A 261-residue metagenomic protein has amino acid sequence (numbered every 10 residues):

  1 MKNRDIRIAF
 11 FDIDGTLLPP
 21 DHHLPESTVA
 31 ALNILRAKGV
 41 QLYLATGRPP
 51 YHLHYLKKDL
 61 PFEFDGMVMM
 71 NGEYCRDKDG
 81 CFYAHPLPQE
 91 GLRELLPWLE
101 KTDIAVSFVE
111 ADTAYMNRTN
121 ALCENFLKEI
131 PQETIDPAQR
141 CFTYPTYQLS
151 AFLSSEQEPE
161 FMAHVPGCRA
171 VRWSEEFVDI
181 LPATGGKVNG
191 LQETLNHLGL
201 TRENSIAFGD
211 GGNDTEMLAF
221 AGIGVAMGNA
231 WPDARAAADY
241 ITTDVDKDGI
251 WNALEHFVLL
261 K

Functional and structural regions predicted by a protein language model:
D5-D21: Asp-based phosphoryl-transfer active-site loop
G15, R48, D210-G211: Active-site metal-binding loops of divalent metal-dependent hydrolases
H23-L122: Active-site phosphate-binding/coordination module
L35, N71, L149, L218 (+2 more regions): Residue-level signal for inorganic ion chemistry
L60-E63, N71, H164-G167, F220-A221 (+1 more regions): Short, structured coil segments at secondary-structure junctions
L92, W98, T102-F220, N229: Conserved acidic, metal-coordinating active-site core of Asp-based, Mg2+-dependent phosphoryl-transfer enzymes
F220, V225-K261: Asp-based, Mg2+/Mn2+-dependent phosphohydrolase catalytic module
